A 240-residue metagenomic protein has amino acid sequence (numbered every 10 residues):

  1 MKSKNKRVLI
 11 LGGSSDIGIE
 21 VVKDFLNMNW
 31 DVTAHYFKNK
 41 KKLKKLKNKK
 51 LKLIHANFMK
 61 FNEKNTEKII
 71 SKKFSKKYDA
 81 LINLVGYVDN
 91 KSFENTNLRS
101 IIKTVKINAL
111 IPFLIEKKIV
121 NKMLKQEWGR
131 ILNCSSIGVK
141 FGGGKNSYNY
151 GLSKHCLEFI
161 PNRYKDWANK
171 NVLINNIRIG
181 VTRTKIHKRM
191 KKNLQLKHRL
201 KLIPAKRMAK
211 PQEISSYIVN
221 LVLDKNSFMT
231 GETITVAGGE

Functional and structural regions predicted by a protein language model:
S14, V22: N-terminal Rossmann NAD(P)H-binding glycine-rich loop of SDR-like oxidoreductase domains
L84-N90, G239: Conserved NAD(P)H cofactor-binding loop of Rossmann-fold oxidoreductase domains
S92-F93, S100-V105, R199: Substrate-binding pocket helix/loop in short-chain dehydrogenase/reductase
R130-C156, P161-A168, V181: Catalytic loop of short-chain dehydrogenase/reductase
N171-L173, M229-G231: Short, small/polar-rich loop/turn modules that mediate ligand/substrate recognition or access, typified
I203-I214: A conserved structural motif in NAD(P)-dependent oxidoreductases
T230-E240: Short C-terminal tail/terminal secondary-structure segment of NAD(P)H-dependent dehydrogenase/reductase domains
